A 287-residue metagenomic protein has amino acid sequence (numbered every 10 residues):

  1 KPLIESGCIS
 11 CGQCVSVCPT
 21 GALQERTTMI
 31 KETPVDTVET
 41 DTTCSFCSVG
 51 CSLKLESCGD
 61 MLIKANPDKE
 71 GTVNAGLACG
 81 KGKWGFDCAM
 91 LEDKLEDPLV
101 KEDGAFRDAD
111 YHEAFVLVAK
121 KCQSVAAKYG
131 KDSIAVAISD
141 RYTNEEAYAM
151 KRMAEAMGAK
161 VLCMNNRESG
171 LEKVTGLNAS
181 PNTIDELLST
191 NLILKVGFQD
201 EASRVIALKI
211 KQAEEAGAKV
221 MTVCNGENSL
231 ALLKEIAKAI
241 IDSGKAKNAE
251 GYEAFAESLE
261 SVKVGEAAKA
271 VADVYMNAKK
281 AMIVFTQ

Functional and structural regions predicted by a protein language model:
K1-G12, S16, G21-V38, C58-M61: Ferredoxin-type iron-sulfur electron-transfer modules in oxidoreductases and energy-metabolism complexes
K31-Q287: Catalytic alpha/large subunits of respiratory electron-transfer oxidoreductases, centered on bis-MGD molybdoenzymes
